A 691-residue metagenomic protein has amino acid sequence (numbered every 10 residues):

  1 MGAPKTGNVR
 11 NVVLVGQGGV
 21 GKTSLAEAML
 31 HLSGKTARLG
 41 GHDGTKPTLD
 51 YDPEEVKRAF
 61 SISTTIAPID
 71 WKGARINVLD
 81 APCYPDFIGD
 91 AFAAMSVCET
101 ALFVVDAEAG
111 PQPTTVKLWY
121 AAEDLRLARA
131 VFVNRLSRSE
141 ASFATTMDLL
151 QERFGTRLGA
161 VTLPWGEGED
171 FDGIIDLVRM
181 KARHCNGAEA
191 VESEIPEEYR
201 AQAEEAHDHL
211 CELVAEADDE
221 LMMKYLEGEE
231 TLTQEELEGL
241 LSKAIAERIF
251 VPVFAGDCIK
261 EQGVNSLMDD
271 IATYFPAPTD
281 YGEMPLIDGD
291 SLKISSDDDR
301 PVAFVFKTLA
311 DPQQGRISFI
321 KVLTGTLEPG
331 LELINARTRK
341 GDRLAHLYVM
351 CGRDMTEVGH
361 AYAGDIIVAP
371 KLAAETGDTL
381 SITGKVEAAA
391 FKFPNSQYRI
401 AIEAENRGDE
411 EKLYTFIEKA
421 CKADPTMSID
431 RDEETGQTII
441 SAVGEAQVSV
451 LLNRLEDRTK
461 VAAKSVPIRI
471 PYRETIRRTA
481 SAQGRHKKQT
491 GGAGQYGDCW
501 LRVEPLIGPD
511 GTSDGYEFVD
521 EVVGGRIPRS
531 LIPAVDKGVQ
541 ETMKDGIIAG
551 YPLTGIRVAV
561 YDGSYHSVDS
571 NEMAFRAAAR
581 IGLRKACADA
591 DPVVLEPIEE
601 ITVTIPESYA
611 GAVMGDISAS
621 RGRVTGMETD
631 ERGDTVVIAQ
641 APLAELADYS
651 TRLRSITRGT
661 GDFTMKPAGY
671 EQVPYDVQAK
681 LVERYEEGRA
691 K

Functional and structural regions predicted by a protein language model:
M1-K691: Structural and coupling elements of P-loop NTPases
